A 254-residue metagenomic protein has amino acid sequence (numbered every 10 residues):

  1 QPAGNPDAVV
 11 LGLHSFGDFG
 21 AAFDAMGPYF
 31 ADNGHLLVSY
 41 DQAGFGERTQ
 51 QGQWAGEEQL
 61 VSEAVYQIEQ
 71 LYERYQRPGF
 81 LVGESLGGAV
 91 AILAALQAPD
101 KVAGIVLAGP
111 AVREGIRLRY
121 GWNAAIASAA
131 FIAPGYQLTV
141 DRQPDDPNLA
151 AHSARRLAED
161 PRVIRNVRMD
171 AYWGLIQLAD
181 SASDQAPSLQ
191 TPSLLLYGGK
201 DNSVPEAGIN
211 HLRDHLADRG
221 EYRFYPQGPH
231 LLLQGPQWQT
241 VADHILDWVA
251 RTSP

Functional and structural regions predicted by a protein language model:
F16-P28: The serine-hydrolase catalytic nucleophile loop
G17-G20, F45-Y75: Catalytic nucleophile-loop/oxyanion-hole region of alpha/beta-hydrolase and closely related hydrolase-like folds
G27-Q51: Conserved alpha/beta-hydrolase
Y75-S85: Alpha/beta-hydrolase fold nucleophile elbow
E84-R168: Alpha/beta-hydrolase-fold enzymes
L189, L195-Y197, D201: Short beta-strand/loop motif that positions the catalytic acidic residue of the alpha/beta-hydrolase fold
T191, P205-D214: Short alpha-helix in the alpha/beta-hydrolase fold that links the catalytic acid
R219-P254: Catalytic active-site module of serine/aspartate enzymes centered on a nucleophile-bearing elbow/loop
